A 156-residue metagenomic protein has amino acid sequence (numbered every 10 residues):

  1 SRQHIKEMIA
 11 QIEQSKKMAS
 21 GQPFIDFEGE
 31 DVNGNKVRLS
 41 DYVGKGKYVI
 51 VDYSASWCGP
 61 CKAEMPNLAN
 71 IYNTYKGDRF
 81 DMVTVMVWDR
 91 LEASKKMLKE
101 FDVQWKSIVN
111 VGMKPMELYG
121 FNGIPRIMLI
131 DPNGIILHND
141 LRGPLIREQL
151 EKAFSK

Functional and structural regions predicted by a protein language model:
S1-E30, V43-G46, K96: N-proximal helix/coil linker or "cap" segments that precede and/or mark the start of modular domains
N33-N35, N133: Residue-level recognition of short loop/turn positions
V37-R38, L137: Generic structural signal for well-ordered beta-strand positions
G46-V49, Y53-W57, G123: Short pre-active-site segment immediately N-terminal to redox-active cysteine/selenocysteine motifs in thiol-based
V51, V83-V85, M128: Conserved hydrophobic packing residues within short motifs/helices of P-loop NTPase cores of ABC-family ATPases
Y53-N70: Conserved redox-active cysteine motifs that mediate thiol-disulfide chemistry, especially di-cysteine Cys-X(1-2)-Cys
A63, N70-I124: Conserved segment of the thioredoxin-like fold in thiol-based oxidoreductases
K99-V103, N110-F154: Thiol/disulfide oxidoreductase modules built on the thioredoxin-like
